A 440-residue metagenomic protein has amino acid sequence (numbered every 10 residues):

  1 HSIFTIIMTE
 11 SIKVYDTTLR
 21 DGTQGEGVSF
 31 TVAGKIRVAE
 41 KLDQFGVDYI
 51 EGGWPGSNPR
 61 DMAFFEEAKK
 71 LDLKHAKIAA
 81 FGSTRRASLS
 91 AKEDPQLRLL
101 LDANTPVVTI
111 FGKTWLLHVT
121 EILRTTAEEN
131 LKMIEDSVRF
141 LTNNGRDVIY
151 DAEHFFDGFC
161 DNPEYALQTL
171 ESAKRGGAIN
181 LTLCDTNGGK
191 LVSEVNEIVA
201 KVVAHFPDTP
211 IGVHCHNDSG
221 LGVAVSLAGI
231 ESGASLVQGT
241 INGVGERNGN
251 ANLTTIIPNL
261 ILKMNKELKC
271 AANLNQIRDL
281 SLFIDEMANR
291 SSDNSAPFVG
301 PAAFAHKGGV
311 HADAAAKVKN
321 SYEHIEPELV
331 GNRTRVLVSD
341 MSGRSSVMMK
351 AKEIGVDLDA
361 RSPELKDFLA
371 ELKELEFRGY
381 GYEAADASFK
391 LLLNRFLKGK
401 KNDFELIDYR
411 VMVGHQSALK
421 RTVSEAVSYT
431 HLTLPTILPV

Functional and structural regions predicted by a protein language model:
M8-S90, V338: N-terminal capping/small domains of soluble enzymes
S11-I12, T18, M264-Y429: A mid-to-C-terminal "edge-of-domain" accessory segment
T18-A33, G82-S90, E121-A127, H154-P163 (+1 more regions): Active-site mouth loops of central-metabolism enzymes
V32-F45, K92-I110, T114-T120, E128 (+2 more regions): Alpha/beta enzyme core
D48-D72, F81-R85, K113-R124, H154-G158 (+1 more regions): Glycine-rich, proline-tolerant flexible connector loops at the mouths of alpha/beta enzymes
M62-S83, K132-N143, I198-I211: Alpha-helix-loop-beta-strand connector modules within alpha/beta enzyme cores
L221-S232: Catalytic cores of alpha/beta
T430-T436: Conserved small/polar residues in nucleotide/adenosyl-binding loops
